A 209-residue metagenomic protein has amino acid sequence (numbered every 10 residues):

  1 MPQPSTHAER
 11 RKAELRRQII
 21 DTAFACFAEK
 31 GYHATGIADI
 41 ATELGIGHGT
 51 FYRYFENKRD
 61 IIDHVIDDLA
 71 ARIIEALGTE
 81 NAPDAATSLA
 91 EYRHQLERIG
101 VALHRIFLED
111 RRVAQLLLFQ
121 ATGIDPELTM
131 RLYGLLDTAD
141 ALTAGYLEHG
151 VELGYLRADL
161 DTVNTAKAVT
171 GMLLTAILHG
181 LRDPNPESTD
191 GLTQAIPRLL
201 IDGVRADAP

Functional and structural regions predicted by a protein language model:
M1-E14, N81-D84, A208-P209: N-terminal intrinsically disordered/low-complexity leader segments
M1-Q3, R98-R105, E109, A141 (+4 more regions): C-terminal peripheral helix-coil segments that are non-catalytic and often amphipathic
Q18, T22, C26-D60, H64: Helix-turn-helix
E29-H33, D110, L153: Short coil/turn segments at alpha/beta junctions that flank glycine-rich nucleotide-binding fingerprints
H64, G78-E109, T162, A166: Hydrophobic alpha-helical connector segments
A71-I74, G78, P126-L153, V163-K167 (+1 more regions): Amphipathic alpha-helical packing segments from all-alpha helical-bundle domains
E80-A85, L117-A121, A176, G180-D183: Secondary-structure edge/capping motif, primarily at the C-terminal ends of alpha-helices and the immediately following
F107-E127: Amphipathic alpha-helical segments used for helix-helix packing
